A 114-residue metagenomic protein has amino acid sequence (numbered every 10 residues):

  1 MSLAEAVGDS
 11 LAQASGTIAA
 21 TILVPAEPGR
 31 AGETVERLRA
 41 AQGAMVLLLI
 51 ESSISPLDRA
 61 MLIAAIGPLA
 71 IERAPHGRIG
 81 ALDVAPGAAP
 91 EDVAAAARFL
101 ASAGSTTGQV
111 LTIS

Functional and structural regions predicted by a protein language model:
S2-P75, D83-G87: Catalytic loop of short-chain dehydrogenase/reductase
P75-G77, L82-S114: C-terminal helical subdomain
